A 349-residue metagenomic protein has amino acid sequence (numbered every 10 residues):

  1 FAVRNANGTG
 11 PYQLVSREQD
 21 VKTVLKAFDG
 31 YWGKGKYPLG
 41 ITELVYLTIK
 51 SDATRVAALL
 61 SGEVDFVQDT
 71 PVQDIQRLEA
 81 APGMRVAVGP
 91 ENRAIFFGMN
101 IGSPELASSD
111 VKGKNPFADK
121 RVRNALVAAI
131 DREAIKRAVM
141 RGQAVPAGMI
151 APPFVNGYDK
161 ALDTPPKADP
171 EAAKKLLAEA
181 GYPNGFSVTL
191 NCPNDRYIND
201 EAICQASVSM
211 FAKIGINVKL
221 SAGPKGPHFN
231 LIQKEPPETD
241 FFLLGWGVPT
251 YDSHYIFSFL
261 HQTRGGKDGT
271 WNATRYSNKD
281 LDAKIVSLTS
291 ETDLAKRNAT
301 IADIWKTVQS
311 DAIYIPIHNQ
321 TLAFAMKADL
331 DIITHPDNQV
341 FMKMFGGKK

Functional and structural regions predicted by a protein language model:
A2-T54, R77-F96, I101-G102, E171 (+2 more regions): Aromatic-rich, solvent-exposed beta-strand/loop patch
N7, Y46-A57, D69-Q73, D195 (+1 more regions): Short helix-initiation/N-cap motifs at beta->coil->alpha
P11, A128, V145-E179, R196-D200: Structural transition elements
A53-E63, R77-A81, Q205-I214, P227-T239: Short helices/loops that flank or line small-molecule/ion binding pockets
D74, V111-V155, N199-I203, V308-P316: Periplasmic-binding protein-like
P90-L106, G113, P227-T289, P336 (+1 more regions): Acidic-aromatic pocket-rim loops
K120-A128, K136, I214-H228, F257-A328 (+1 more regions): Extracytoplasmic/peripheral linker and loop segments enriched in polar/acidic and small residues with frequent Thr/Pro
F324-K349: Long beta-strand-rich cores associated with HINT superfamily self-processing modules
